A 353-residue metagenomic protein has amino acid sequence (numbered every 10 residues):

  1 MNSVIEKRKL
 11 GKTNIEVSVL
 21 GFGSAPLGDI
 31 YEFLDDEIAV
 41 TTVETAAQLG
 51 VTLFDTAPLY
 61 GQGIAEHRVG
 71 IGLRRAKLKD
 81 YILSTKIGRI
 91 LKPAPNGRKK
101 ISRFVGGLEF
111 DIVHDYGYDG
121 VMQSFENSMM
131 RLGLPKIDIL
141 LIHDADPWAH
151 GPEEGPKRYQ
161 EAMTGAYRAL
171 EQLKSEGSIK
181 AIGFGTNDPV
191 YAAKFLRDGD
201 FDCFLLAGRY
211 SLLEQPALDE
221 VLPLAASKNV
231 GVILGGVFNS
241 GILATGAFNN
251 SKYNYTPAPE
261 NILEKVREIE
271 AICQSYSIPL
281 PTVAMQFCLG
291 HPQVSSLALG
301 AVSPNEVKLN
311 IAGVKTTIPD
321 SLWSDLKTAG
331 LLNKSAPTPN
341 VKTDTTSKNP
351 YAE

Functional and structural regions predicted by a protein language model:
M1-N96, R103: N-terminal binding-site loop/beta-alpha segment at the start of enzyme catalytic domains that lines or forms
V4-K7, I38, A145-N333, P350-E353: Beta/alpha (TIM)-barrel catalytic core signal, keyed to glycine-rich beta->alpha loops juxtaposed to Asp/Glu that bind
V4-T13, E66-K79, V121-K136, D219-G231: Short amphipathic alpha-helices and their capping/turn segments at secondary-structure boundaries
L10, F22, F54, V69 (+9 more regions): Conserved, mostly hydrophobic/aromatic
E16-L20, G50-T52, K77-Y81, L134-D138 (+4 more regions): Short, well-ordered coil/turn segments that N-cap beta-strands
F33-A46, G117-R131, N187-K194: Short, acidic/polar
A94-G117: Active-site-adjacent "subsite" loops/lids of carbohydrate-active enzymes
M129-P152: Active-site groove signature of glycoside hydrolases
